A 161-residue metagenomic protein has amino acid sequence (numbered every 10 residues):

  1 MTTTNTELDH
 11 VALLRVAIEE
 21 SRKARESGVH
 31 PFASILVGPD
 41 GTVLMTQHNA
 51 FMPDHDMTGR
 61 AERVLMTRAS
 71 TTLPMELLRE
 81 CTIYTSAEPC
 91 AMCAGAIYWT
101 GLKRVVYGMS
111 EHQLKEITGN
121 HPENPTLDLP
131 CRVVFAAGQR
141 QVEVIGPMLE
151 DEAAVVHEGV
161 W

Functional and structural regions predicted by a protein language model:
M1-A24, Y98-W161: Zinc-dependent deaminase
E7, F51-M52: A short, polar/acidic, helix/strand-boundary loop motif
A17, S21-A24, S34, M45 (+2 more regions): Small-residue (primarily alanine) positions within well-ordered alpha-helices, especially packing/interaction faces
F32-G41: Short beta-strand scaffold segments in enzyme catalytic cores
L44-F51, S110: Short beta->alpha transition motifs characteristic of CBS
P53-R63, R68: A short, polar/charged loop-to-alpha-helix boundary motif
M75-A87: Immediate flanking context of iron-sulfur cluster ligation sites
S86-R104: Local cysteine-cluster metal-coordination motifs and their immediate loop/turn environment, predominantly Fe-S cluster
